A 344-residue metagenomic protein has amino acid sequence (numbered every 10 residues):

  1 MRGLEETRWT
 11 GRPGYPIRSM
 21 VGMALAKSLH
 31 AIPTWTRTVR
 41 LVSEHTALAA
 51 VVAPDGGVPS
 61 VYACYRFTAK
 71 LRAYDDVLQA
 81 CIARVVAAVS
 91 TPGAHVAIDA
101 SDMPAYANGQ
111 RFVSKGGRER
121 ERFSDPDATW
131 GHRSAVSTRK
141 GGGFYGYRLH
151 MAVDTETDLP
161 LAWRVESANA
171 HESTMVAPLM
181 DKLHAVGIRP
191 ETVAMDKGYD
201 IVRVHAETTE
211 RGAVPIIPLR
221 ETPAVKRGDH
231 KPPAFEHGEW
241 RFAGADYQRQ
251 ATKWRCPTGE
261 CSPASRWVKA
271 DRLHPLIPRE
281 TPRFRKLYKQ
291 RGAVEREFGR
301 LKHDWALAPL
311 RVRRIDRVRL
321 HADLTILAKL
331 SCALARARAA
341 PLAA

Functional and structural regions predicted by a protein language model:
M1-H30: Basic, short loop/linker segments at the boundary and entry of helix-turn-helix/winged-helix-like folds
E6-P13, A50-A53, V165, R314: A short glycine/serine-rich beta->alpha loop
W9-R18, G142, K289, V312-L320: Structural motif
R12-R18, C64-E210, I216-E221, V225: Polybasic low-complexity intrinsically disordered regions
W35-V52: DNA-recognition alpha helix
T36, R40, Y62, E191: Residues within the helices of the helix-turn-helix
V202-G299, H303: Helix-centered, glycine/charged polyanion-binding patches within enzymatic domains that contact phosphate-containing
L276-A344: Basic, amphipathic alpha-helical segments enriched in Lys/Arg and hydrophobic/aromatic residues
